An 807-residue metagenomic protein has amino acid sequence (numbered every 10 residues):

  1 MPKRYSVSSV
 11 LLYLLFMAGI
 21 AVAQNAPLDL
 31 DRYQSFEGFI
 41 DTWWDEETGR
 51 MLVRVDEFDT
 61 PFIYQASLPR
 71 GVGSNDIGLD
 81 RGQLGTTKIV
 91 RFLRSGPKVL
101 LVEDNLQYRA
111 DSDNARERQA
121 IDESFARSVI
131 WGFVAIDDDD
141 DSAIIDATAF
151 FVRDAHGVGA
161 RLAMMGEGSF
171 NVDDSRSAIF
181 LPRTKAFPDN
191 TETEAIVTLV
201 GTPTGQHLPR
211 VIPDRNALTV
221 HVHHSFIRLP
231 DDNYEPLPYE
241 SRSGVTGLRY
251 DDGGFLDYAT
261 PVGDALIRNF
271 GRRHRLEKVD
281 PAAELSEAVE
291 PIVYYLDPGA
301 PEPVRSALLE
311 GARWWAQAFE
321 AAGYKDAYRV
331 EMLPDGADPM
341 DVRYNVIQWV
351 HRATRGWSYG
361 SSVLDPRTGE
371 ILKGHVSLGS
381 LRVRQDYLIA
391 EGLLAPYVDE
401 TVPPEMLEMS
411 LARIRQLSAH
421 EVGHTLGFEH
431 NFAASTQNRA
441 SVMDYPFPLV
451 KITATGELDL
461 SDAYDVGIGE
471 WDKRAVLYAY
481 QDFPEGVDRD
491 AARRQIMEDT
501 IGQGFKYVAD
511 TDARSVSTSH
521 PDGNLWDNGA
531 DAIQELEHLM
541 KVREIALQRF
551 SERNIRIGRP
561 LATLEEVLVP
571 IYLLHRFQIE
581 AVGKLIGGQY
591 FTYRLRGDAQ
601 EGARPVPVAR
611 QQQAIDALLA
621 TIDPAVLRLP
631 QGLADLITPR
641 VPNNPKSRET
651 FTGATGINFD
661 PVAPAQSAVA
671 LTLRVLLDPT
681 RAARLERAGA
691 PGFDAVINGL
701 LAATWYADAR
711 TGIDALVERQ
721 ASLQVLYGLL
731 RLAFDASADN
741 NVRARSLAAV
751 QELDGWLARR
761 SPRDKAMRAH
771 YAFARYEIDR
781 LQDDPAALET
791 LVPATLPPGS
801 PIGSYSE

Functional and structural regions predicted by a protein language model:
M1-L11: Bacterial N-terminal signal peptides that target proteins for export
S9-G19: Bacterial N-terminal signal peptides
Q24-A300, A318, A327, M332-Q385 (+5 more regions): Auxiliary tRNA-acceptor-end handling modules of aminoacyl-tRNA synthetases
E57, Q83, P298, E302-E310 (+5 more regions): Soluble non-cytosolic domains of exported or imported proteins
R313-Y324, G423-H424, F428, P448 (+1 more regions): Sec-exported extracytoplasmic/periplasmic mature domains
M332-V350, A412-I468: The catalytic-center signature of Zn2+-dependent metalloproteases
E370-H375, S418, V422-L426, V476-Y480: Extended catalytic-interface subdomain
Q437-E807: Conserved catalytic/binding loops enriched for acidic/polar residues
